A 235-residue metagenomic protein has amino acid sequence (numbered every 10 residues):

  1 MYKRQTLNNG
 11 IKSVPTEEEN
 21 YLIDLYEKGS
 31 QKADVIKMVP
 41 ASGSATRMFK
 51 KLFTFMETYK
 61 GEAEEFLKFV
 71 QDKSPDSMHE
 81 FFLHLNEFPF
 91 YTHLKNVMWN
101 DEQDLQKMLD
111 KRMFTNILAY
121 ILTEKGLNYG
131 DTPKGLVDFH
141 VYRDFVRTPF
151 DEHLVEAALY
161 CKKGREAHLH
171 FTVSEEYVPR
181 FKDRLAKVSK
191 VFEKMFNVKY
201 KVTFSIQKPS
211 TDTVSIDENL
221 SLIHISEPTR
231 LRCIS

Functional and structural regions predicted by a protein language model:
M1-Y2, I223-S235: Single conserved hydrophobic/aromatic residue that forms the stacking wall/gate of nucleotide- or nucleobase-binding
K3-E18, T211-I216: Active-site-proximal helix-loop elements at catalytic-domain edges
I36-F53: Conserved phosphate/anionic-ligand binding catalytic regions in large, soluble enzymes, centered on
K51-Y59, R184-F192, D217-L222: Short secondary-structure boundary/capping segments
Y59, R147-K162: Histidine-anchored nucleotide/phosphate-binding helix
E62, R165, Y177-S205: Extended, regular secondary-structure scaffolds
L67-L127: Low-complexity, serine/threonine/proline-enriched polar segments
E175-R180, T203-L220: Short, conserved secondary-structure transition motifs
